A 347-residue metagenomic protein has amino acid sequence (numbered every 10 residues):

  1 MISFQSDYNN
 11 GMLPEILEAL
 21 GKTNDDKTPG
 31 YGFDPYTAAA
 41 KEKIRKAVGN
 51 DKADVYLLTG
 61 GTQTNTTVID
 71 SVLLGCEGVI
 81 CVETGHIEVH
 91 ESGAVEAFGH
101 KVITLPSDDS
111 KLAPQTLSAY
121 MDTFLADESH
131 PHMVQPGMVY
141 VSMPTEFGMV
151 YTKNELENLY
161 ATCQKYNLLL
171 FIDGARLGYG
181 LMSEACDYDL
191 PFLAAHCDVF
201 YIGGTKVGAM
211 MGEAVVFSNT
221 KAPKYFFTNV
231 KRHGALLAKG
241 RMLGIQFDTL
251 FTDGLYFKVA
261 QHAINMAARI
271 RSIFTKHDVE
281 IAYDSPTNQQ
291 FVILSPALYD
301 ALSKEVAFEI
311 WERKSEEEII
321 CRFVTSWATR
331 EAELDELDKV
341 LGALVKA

Functional and structural regions predicted by a protein language model:
L13-G61, E83-E88, A94: Conserved N-terminal alpha-helix of the aminotransferase class I/II PLP-enzyme fold
S71-V89, S118: Conserved PLP-anchoring active-site segment centered on the Schiff-base-forming lysine
G75-C76, A268-R269, I273-V345: Conserved C-terminal alpha-helix-loop-beta "cap" of PLP-dependent enzymes that closes/shapes the active-site mouth
G99-G137, V141-P144, Y151-N158: PLP-dependent aminotransferase-class I/II
V102-I103, L170-I172, I281, F308: Hydrophobic beta-strand scaffold residues
Q135, S142, V150, D187-P286: Active-site C-terminal subdomain of aminotransferase-like
Y151-S183: Catalytic PLP-binding core of fold-type I/II PLP enzymes
